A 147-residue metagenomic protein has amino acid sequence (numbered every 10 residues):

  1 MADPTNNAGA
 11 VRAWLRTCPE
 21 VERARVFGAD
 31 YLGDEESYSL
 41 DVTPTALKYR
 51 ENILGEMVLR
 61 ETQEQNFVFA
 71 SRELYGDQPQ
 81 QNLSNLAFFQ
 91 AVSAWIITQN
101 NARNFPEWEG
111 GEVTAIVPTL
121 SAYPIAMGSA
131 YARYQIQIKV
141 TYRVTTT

Functional and structural regions predicted by a protein language model:
M1-Y31, A46-T147: Charged, amphipathic alpha-helical segments and their flanking helix caps
E35-L47: Charged, often glycine-rich, active-site loop that binds/positions anionic groups
